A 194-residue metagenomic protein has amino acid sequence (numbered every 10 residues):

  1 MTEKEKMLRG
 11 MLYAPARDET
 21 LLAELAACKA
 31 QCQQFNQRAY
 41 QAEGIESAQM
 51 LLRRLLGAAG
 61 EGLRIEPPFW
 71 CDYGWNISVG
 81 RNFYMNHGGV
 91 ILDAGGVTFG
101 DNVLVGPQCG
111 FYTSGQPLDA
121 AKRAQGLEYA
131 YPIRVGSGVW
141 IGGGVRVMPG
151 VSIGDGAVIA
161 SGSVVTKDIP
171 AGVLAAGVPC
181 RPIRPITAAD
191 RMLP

Functional and structural regions predicted by a protein language model:
M1-G62, C180-P194: Terminal amphipathic alpha-helical/low-complexity segments used for targeting or macromolecular assembly
F69-V79, Y84-S152, V178-P194: Flexible, glycine/small-residue-enriched loop-and-beta-strand segment within the central core of proteins
C109, Q116, S163-V164, P170: Flexible glycine-rich beta->alpha loop in the catalytic core of nucleotide-sugar glycosyltransferases
W140, V158, L174-A176: Short-chain dehydrogenase/reductase
G154-A157, P170-G172: Conserved catalytic segment of ABC-fold P-loop ATPases
G156-V165: C-terminal/domain-terminus segments
